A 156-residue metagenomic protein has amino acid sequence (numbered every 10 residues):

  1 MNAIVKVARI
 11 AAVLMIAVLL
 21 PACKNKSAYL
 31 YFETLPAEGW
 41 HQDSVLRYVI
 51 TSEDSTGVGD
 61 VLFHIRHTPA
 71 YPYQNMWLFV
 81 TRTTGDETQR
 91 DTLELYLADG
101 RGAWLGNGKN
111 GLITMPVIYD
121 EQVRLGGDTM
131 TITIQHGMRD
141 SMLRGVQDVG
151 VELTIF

Functional and structural regions predicted by a protein language model:
L19-A22: C-terminal motif of bacterial Sec signal peptides marking the signal peptidase cleavage site
K24-K26: Bacterial signal peptide processing site
D43-Y73: Post-signal-peptide N-terminal segment of Sec-exported extracytoplasmic proteins
T56-F63, Q122-M138: Noncatalytic modules at the cell exterior or secretory-pathway interfaces, chiefly beta-strand-rich lectin/adhesion
P69-A70, I113-M115, Q122-R124, H136-R144: Short acidic/polar inter-strand loop motif in beta-rich domains
P72-L78, G145-Q147: Short coil-to-beta strand junction motifs in C2/discoidin
R82-T83, R139-F156: Exposed low-complexity, polar/acidic, P/S/T/G-rich flexible segments that act as propeptides, protease-susceptible
T92-V123: An anionic, turn-rich surface loop/hairpin at beta-sheet edges that serves as a generic interaction/coordination patch
